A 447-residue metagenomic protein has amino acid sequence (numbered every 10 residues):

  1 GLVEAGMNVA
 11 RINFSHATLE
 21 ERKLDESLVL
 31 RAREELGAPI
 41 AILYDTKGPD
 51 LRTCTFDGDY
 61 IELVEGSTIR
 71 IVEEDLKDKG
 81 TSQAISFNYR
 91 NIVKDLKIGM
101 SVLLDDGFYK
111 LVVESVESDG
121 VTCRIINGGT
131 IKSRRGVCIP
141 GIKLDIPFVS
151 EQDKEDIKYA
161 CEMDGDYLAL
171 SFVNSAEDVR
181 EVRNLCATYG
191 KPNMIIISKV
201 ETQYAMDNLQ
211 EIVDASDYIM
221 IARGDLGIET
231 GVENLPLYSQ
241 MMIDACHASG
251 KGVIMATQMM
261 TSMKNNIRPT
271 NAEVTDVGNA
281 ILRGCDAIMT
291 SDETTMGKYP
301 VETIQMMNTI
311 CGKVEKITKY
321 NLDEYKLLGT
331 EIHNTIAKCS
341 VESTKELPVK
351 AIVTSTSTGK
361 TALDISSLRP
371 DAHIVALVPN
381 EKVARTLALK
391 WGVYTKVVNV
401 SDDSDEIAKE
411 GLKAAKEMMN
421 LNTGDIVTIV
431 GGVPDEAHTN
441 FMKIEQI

Functional and structural regions predicted by a protein language model:
G1-I447: Non-catalytic helical/linker scaffolds that mediate oligomerization, partner binding, and domain coupling around large
